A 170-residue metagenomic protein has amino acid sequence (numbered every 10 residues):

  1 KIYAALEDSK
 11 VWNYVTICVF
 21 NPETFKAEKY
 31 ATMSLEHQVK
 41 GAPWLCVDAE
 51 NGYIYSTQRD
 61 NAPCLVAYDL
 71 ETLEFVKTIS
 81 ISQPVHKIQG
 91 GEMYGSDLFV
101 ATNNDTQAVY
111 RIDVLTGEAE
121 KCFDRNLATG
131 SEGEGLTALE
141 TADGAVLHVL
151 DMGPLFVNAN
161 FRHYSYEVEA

Functional and structural regions predicted by a protein language model:
K1, E50-G52, G95-D97, D143-A145: Short coil/turn segments that connect the beta-strands within blades of beta-propeller domains
K1-G41: Hydrophobic alpha-helical segments and helix pairs
E7-S9, T57-N61, N103-D105, T141 (+1 more regions): Short loop/turn segments immediately following the C-termini of beta-strands
K10-V19, A62-A67, T106-I112, L155-A170: Structural motif
N21-F25, D69-L73, D113-G117: Short loop/turn segments that connect beta-strands within beta-propeller blades
K26-E36, E74-I81, E118-N126: A short beta-strand motif characteristic of beta-propeller blades
E36-D48, P84-M93, T129-E140: Repeated scaffold domains used in trafficking and secretory/extracellular systems, primarily beta-propellers
Q83-V114: Loop/turn-rich, solvent-exposed surfaces of beta-rich toroidal or solenoidal domains
